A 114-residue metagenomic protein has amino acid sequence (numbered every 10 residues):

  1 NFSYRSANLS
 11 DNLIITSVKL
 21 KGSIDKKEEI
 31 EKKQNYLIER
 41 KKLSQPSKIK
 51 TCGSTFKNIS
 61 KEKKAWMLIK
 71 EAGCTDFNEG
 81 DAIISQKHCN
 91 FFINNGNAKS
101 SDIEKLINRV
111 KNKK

Functional and structural regions predicted by a protein language model:
N1-K105, R109-K113: Phosphate/pyrophosphate- and phosphate-bearing ligand-binding catalytic cores of soluble enzymes
